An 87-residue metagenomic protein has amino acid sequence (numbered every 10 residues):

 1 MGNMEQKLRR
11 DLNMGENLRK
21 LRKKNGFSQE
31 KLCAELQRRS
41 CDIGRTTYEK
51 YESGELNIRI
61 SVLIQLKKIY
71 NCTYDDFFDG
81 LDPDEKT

Functional and structural regions predicted by a protein language model:
G2-L8, K68, D75-T87: Short, charged recognition helix plus adjacent turn of helix-turn-helix-like nucleic-acid-binding domains
G2-N25: A short, Lys/Arg-rich alpha-helix, primarily the initiator
L18, L32-C33, Y48-Y51, F77: Conserved hydrophobic/aromatic packing and binding residues within compact polymer-binding modules
L18, Q29, I60-L63: Helix-turn-helix DNA-binding elements, focusing on the entry/boundary residues of the two helices that contact DNA
R22, C33, Q37, K67: The alpha-helix within a helix-turn-helix
L32, V62-Y70, F77-F78: Hydrophobic micro-packing sites on short alpha-helices
Q37-N57: Recognition helix of helix-turn-helix/homeodomain-like DNA-binding domains that insert into the DNA major groove
S53-Q65, D84: Short, basic-rich loop-to-helix N-cap that marks the start of a DNA-contacting helix
